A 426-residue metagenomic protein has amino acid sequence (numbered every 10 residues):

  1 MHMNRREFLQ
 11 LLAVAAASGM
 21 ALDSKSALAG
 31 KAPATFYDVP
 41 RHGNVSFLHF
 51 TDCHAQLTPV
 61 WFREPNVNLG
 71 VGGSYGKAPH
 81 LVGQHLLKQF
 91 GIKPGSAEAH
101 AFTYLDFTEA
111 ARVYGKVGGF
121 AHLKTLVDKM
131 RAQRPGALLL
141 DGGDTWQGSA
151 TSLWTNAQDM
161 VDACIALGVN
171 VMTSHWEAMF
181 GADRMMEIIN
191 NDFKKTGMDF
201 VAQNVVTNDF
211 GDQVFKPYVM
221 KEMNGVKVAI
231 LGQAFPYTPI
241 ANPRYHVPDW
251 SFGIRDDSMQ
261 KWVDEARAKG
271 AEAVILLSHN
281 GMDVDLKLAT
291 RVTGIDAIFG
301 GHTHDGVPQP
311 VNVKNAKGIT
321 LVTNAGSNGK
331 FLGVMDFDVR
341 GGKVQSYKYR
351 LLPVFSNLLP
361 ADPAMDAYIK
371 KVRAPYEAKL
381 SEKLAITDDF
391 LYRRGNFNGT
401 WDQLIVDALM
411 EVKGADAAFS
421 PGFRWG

Functional and structural regions predicted by a protein language model:
M3-A13, G19-S356, A364, N396-A408: Acidic, metal/ion-coordinating pockets
A17, G91-I92, A132, K194 (+5 more regions): Generic surface-pattern signal
P360-G426: Hard-cation-handling environments
